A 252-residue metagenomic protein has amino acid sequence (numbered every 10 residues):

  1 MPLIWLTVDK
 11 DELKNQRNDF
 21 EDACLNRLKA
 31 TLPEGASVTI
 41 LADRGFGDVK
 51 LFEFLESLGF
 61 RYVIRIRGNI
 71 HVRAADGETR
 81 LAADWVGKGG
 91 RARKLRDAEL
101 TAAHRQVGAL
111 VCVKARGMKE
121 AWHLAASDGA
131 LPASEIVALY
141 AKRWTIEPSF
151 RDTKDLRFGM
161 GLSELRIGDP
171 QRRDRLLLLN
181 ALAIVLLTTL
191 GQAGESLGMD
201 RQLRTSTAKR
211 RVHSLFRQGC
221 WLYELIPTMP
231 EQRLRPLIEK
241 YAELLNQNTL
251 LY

Functional and structural regions predicted by a protein language model:
M1-Y252: Single, function-defining residue in the core of a domain
